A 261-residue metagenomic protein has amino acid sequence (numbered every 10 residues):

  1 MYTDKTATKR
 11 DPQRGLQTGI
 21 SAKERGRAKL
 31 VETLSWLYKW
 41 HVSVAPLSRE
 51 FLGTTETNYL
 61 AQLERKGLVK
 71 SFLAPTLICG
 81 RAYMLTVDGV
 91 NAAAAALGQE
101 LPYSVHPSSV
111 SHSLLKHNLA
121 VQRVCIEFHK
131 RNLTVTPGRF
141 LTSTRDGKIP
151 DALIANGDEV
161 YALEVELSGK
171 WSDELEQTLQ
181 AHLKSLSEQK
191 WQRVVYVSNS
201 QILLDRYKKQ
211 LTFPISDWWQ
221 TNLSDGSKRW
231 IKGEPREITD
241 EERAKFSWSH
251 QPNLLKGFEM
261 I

Functional and structural regions predicted by a protein language model:
M1-Y103, P107-S108: Nuclease-adjacent, charged terminal/linker segments that flank catalytic cores
Y2-W36, D173-Q177, L183-R193, S198-I261: Non-catalytic C-terminal interaction segments of nucleic acid-processing enzymes
V31, A120-V121, F128: Short gly/ser-rich loop at a beta-strand->alpha-helix junction or flexible surface loop bordering the NTP-binding
E50-T55, S143-D146, W171-S172, L203: Acidic-and-aromatic substrate-binding clefts and catalytic sites of carbohydrate-active enzymes
L63-E64, A93, V124-N132, H182-L186 (+2 more regions): Hydrophobic, Leu/Ile/Phe/Ala-enriched alpha-helical segments that form helix-helix packing faces
F72, H112-K116, C125-A162, L167-E174: Active-site metal-binding core of divalent-cation-utilizing nuclease and nuclease-like domains
Y103-V121: A short, highly charged nucleic-acid-interacting micro-segment common to nuclease and nuclease-linked defense proteins
